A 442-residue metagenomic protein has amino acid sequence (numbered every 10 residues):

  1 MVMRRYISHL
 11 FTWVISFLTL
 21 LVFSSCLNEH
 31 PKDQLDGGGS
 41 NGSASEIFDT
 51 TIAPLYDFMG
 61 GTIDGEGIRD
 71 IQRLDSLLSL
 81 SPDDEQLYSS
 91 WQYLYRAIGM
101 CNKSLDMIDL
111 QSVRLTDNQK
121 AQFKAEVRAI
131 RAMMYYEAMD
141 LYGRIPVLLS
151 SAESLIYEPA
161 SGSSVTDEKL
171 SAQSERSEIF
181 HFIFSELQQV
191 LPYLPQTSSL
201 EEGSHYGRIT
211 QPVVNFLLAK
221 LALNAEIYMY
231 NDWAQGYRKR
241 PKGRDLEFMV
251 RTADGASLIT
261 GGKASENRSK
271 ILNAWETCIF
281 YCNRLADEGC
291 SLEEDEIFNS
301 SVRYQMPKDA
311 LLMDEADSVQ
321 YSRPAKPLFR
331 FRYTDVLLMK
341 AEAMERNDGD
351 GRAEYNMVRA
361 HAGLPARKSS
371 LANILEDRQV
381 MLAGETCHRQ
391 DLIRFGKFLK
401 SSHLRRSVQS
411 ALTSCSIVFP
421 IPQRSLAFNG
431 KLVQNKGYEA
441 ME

Functional and structural regions predicted by a protein language model:
V2, C26-G65, S81, Y88 (+2 more regions): Acidic, glycine-rich segments characteristic of secretory precursors and extracytoplasmic regions
V2-S24, V214: Sec-dependent bacterial lipoprotein signal peptides
S25-E29, I52, L94-A97, G162-S164 (+9 more regions): Long, intrinsically disordered, low-complexity segments
D70-Y142, T166-Y206, E315-L328, Y333 (+1 more regions): Conserved, well-structured interaction surfaces
M139-L141, P146, S198, N224-W233 (+1 more regions): Short coil/turn linking the two alpha-helices of tandem helical-hairpin repeats
E226, S269-F298: Polar, glycine-rich mid-to-C-terminal structural blocks that act as macromolecule-binding/assembly scaffolds
E296-V358: C-terminal substrate/ligand-recognition segments
